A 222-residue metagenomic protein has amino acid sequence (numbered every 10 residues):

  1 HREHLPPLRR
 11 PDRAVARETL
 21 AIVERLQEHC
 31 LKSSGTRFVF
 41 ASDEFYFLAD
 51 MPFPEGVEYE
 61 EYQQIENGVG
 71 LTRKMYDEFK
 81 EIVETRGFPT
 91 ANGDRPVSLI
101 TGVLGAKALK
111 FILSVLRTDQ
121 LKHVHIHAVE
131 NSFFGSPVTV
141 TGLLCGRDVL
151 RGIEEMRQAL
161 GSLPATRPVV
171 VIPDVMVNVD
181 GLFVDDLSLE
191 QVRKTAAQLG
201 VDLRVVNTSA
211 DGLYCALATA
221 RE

Functional and structural regions predicted by a protein language model:
R2-E222: Auxiliary Fe-S-binding modules of radical SAM enzymes
